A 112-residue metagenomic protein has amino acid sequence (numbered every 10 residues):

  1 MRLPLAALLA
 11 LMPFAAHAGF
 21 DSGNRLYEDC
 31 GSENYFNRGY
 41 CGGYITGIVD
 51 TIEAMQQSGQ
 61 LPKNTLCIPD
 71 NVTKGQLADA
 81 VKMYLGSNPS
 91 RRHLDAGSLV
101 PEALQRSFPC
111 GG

Functional and structural regions predicted by a protein language model:
M1, N24, S90-R91: Short, intrinsically disordered low-complexity segments
M1-L8: Sec-dependent signal peptide recognition, specifically the positively charged N-region followed immediately by
P13-A16: N-terminal signal peptide c-region/cleavage motif recognized by signal peptidases
D21-M83: Short N-proximal segments of mature Sec-exported proteins
A78-G112: Surface-exposed, polar helix/loop patches in the mature regions of secreted/periplasmic/lumenal proteins that form
